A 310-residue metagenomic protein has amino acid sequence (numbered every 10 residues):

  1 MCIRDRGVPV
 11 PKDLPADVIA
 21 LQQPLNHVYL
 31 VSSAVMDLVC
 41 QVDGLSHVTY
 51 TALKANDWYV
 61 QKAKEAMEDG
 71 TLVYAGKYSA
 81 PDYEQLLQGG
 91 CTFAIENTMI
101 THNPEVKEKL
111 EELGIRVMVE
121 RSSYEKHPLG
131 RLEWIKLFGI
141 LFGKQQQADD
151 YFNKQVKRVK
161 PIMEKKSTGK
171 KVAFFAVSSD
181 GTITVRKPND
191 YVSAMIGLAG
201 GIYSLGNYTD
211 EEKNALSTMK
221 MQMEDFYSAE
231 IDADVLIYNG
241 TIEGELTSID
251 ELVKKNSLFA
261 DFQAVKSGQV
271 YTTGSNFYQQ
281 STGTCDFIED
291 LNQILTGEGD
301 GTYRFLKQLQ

Functional and structural regions predicted by a protein language model:
M1-D5: Conserved small/polar residues in nucleotide/adenosyl-binding loops
R6-G89, F93-M99: A short, structured surface patch at a secondary-structure boundary
H27, S32, E125-N153, V235-Q310: Structured C-terminal subdomain patch of bacterial secreted/periplasmic proteins
V28-S33, D37-C40, Q147-G201: Basic- and aromatic-lined ligand-binding clefts that recognize polyanionic substrates
A34-D37, K54-D57, A80-P81, F93-N103 (+6 more regions): Solvent-exposed loop/turn segments at secondary-structure junctions within structured extracellular/periplasmic domains
L72-E84, T209-E224: Short helix-initiation/N-cap motifs at beta->coil->alpha
V192-A215, I237-G240: His/Asp/Glu-enriched short active-site or ligand-binding loop at hydrolase and phosphoryl-transfer sites
G206, A215-Y238: Ligand-binding pocket segment of bilobal, Venus flytrap-like solute-binding proteins
